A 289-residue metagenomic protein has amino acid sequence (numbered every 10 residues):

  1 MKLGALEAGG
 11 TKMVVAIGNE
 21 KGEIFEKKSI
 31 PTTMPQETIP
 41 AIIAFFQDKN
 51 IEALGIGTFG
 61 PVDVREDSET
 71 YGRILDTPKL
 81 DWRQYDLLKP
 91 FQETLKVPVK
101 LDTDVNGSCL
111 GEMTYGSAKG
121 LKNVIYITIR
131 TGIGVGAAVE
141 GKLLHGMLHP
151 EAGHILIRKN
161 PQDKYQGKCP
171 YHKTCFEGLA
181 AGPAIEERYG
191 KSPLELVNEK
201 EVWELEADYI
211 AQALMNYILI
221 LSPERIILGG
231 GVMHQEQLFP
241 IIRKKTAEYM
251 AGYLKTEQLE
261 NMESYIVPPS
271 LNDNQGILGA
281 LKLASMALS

Functional and structural regions predicted by a protein language model:
M1-L54, V62-T70, K89-V97, T114-L121 (+1 more regions): ATP-binding/phosphotransfer module of carbohydrate and carboxylate kinases, centering on a glycine-rich
K12, G107, T131-I133: Conserved A3 ("GATE") glycine/threonine-rich loop of ANL adenylate-forming enzymes
T58, I129-T131, G230-G231: Short secondary-structure boundary segments
S68-W82: A charged helix-plus-loop insertion that forms the helical arch/lid used to bind and gate nucleic-acid substrates
V99-T103: General beta-strand structural signal in soluble alpha/beta enzymes
D104, R130, A280: Active-site glycine-centered loops adjacent to acidic/histidine catalytic or metal-binding residues that shape
L121-C175: Glycine-rich phosphate-binding loop of actin/hexokinase-like ATP-binding domains
